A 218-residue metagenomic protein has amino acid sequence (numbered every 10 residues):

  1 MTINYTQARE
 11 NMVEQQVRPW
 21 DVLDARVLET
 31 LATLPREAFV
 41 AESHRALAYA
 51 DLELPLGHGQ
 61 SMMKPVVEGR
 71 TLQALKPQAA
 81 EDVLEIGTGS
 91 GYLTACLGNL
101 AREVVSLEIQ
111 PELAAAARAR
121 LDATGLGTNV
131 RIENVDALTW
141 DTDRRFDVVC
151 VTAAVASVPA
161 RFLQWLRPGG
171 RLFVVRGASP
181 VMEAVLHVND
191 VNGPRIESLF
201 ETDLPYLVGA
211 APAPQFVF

Functional and structural regions predicted by a protein language model:
M1-L84, Y92-C96, L100, L113-A115 (+3 more regions): Class I SAM-dependent transferase core
K76-I196: Conserved nucleotide-cofactor-binding alpha/beta core module
